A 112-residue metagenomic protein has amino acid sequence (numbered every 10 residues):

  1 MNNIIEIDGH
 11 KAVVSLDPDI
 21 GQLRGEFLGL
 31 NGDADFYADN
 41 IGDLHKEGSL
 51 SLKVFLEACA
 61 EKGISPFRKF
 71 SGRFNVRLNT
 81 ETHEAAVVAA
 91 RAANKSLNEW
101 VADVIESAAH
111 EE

Functional and structural regions predicted by a protein language model:
M1-K69: A detector of short terminal or domain-flanking linear segments
F36, A92-A93: Helix-turn-helix/winged-helix DNA-binding modules
S49-K53, R91, E106: Solvent-exposed alpha-helix faces
E61-E81, V87, A93-K95, E99: Short Lys/Arg-rich basic patches
L97-E112: Short, basic amphipathic alpha-helical segments that act as recognition/interaction helices in nucleic-acid-binding
